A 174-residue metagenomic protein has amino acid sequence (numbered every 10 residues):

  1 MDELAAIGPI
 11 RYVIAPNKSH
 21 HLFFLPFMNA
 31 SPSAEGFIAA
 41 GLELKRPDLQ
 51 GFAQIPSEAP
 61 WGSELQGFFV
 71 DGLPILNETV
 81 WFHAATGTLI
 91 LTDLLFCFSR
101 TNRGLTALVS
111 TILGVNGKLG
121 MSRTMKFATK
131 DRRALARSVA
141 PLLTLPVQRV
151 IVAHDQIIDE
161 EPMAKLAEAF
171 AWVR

Functional and structural regions predicted by a protein language model:
M1, H21, R132-A136: Short, well-ordered alpha-helical scaffold segments within catalytic/effector domains
M1-D2, A34, L95, R174: Metal-centered catalytic cores of metalloenzymes
D2-W61: Active-site HxH/HxHxD metal-binding segment of metal-dependent hydrolases
I14-K18, I38-A40, V70, A84 (+2 more regions): Short His-Asn-centered micro-motif
S19, S31-S33, S57, S63 (+4 more regions): Generic serine detector
F23-F27, F37, F52, F68-F69 (+4 more regions): Phenylalanine-focused residue identity feature
F37-E78, A84, K130-R137, L143: Metallo-beta-lactamase
L73-V173: Metallo-beta-lactamase
